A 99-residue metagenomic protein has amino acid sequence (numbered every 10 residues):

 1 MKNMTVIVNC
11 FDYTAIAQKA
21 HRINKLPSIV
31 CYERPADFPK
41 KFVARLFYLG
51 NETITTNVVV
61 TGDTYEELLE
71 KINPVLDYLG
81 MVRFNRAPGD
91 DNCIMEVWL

Functional and structural regions predicted by a protein language model:
K2-K41, N73-M81: Short N-terminal "domain-start" leader segments that mark the transition from disordered tails or signal peptides into
A17, L49-T53, N92-M95, L99: Cysteine-rich, disulfide-bonded extracellular modules and peptides in secreted proteins and receptor ectodomains
H21, P27, K41-L46, V60-Y65 (+1 more regions): N-terminal, helix-rich and Lys/Arg-enriched segments in bacterial and organellar proteins
P35-I54: Short aromatic-glycine-(Arg/Gly/Cys) micro-motifs in beta-strand/loop hairpins
N57-R83: A short, charged, amphipathic alpha-helix used as a generic interaction element across diverse proteins
L79-L99: Short, mixed-charge low-complexity intrinsically disordered segments
